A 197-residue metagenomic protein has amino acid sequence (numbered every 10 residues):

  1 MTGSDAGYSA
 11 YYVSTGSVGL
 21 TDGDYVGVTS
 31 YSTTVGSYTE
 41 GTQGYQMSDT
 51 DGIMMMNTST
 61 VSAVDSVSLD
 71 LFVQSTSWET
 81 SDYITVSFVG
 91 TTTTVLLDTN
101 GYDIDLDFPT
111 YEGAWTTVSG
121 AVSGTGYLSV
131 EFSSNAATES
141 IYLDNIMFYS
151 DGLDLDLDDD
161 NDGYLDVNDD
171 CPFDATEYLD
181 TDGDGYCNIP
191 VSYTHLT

Functional and structural regions predicted by a protein language model:
M1-T42: Extracellular glycan-recognition surfaces and repeat-rich motifs
Y45-S62: Short beta-strands within extracellular/lumenal beta-sheet-rich domains
A63, V73-S81, A136-T138: Extended, low-complexity, turn-rich repeat/linker tracts enriched in Gly/Pro/Ser/Thr and Asp/Glu that occur
V67-S75, G126-S134: Extracellular beta-strand-rich recognition modules
Y83-F88: Short, surface-exposed beta-strand/strand-loop-strand elements in extracellular ectodomains
T93-G124: Extracellular carbohydrate recognition and processing domains and analogous Trp-centered ligand-binding platforms
S133-S150: Extracellular carbohydrate recognition
G152-L196: Extracellular calcium-associated, cysteine-rich motifs in secreted modular proteins
